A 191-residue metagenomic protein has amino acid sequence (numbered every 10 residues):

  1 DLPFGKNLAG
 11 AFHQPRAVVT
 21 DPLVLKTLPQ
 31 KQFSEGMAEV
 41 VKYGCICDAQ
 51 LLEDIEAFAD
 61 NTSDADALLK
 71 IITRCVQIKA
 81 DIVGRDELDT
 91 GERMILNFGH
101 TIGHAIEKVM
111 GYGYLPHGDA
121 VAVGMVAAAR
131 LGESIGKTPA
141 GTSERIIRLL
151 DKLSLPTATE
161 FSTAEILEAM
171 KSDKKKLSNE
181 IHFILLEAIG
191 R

Functional and structural regions predicted by a protein language model:
D1, K6, Q32, I95 (+4 more regions): Short glycine- and Lys/Arg-enriched binding-loop motifs that mark or flank ligand-binding interfaces
D1-A57: A glycine/threonine-rich phosphate-anchoring loop and its flanking beta-alpha core in nucleotide/phosphate-binding
D1-L2, A9-H13, A17, D64 (+3 more regions): Solvent-exposed alpha-helices and their adjacent loops that cap or buttress functional pockets in soluble metabolic
F4-G5, D81, K108, M170-K171: Glycine-rich, charged/polar anion/phosphate-binding loops that engage phosphate groups from diverse ligands
Q32, A38-V40, K137-R191: C-terminal charged capping/lid subdomain of soluble metabolic enzymes
E53-E165: Active-site segments that bind and position negatively charged phosphate/pyrophosphate groups
